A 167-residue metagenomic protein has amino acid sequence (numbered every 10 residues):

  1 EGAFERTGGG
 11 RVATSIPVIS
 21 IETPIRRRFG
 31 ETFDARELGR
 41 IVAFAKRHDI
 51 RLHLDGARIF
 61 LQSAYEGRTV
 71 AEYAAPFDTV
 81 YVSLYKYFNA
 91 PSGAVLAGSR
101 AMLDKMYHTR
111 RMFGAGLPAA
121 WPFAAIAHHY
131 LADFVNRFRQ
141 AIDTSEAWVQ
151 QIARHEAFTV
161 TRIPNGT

Functional and structural regions predicted by a protein language model:
E1-G166: Conserved PLP-enzyme active-site core in the AAT-like
